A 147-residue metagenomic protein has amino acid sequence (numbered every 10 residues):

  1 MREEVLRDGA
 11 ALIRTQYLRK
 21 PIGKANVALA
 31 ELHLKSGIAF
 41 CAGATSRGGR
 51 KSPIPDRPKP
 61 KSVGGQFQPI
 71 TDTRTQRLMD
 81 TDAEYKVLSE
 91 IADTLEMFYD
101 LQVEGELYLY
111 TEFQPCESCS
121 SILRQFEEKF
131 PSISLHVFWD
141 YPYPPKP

Functional and structural regions predicted by a protein language model:
M1-P147: Zinc-dependent deaminase catalytic domain
